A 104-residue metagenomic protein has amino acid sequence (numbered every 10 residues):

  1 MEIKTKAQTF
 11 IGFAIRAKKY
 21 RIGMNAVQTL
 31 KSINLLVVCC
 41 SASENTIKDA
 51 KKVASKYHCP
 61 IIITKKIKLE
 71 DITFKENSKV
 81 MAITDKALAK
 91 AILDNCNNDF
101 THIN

Functional and structural regions predicted by a protein language model:
M1-I3: Intrinsically disordered, low-complexity tails and linkers flanking structured domains
T5-V38: N-terminal first-folded block
A7, G23, T46-A50, K65 (+1 more regions): Amphipathic alpha-helical interface surfaces
A14, S55, T73-E76: Short glycine-enriched loop/turn motifs at secondary-structure junctions
N34-L35, P60-I62, K79-V80: Structural motif
C39-S41, T84: Structural motif
A42-E70: Feature captures the catalytic cores and cofactor-binding loops of soluble hydro-lyases/lyases that act on carboxylate
E70-N104: C-terminal structural segments of small proteins and small subunits
